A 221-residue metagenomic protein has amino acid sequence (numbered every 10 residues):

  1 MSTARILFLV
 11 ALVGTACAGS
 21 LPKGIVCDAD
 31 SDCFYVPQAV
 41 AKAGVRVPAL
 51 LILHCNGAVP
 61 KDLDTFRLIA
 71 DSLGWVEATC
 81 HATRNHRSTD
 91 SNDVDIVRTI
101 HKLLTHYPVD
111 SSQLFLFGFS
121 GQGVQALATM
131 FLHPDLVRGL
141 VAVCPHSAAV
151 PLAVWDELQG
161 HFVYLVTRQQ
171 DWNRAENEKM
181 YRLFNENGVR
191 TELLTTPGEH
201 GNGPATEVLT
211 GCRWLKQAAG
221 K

Functional and structural regions predicted by a protein language model:
T3-G14: Sec-dependent N-terminal signal peptides
A16-P48, S91-N92, R98, F117 (+4 more regions): A domain-start/cap signature at the N-terminus of enzymes
V40-S88: Short substrate-entry loop that stabilizes the transition state in hydrolases
A49-L53, V76-H81, Q113-G118, R138-V143 (+2 more regions): Structural recognition of the beta-strand scaffold that forms the well-ordered cores of secreted hydrolase catalytic
H54-N56, R84, L104-Y107, F119 (+5 more regions): Cell-envelope and extracellular/periplasmic
D62, T105-H106, S112-G160: Primarily recognizes the serine-hydrolase "nucleophile elbow" in alpha/beta-hydrolase and SGNH/GDSL folds
R87-P108: Alpha/beta-hydrolase active-site loop
G139, C144-K216: The feature captures the conserved acid-bearing segment of alpha/beta-hydrolase catalytic domains
